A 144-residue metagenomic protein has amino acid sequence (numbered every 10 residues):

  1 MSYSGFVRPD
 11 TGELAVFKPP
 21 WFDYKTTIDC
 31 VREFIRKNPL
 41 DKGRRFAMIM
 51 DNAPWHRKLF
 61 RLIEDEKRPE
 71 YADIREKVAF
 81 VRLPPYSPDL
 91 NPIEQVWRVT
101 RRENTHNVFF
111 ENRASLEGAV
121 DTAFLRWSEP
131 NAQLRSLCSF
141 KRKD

Functional and structural regions predicted by a protein language model:
M1-D144: Short functional hotspots at interaction and active-site rims
